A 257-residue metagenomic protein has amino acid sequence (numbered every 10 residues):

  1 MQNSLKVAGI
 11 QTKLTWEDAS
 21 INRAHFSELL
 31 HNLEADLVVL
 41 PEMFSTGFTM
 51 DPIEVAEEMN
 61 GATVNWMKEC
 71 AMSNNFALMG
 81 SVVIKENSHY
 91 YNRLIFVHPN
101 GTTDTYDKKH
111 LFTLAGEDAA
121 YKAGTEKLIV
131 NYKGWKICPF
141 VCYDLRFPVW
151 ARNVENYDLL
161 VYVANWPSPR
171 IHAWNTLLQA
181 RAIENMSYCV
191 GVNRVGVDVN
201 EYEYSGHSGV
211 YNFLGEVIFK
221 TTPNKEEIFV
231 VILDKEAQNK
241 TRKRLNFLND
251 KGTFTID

Functional and structural regions predicted by a protein language model:
M1-A8, I129-C138, L159: Beta-strand-turn-beta hairpins that frame and shape the catalytic cleft of phosphate-ester-processing enzymes
I10, Y106, V130, V192 (+2 more regions): Hydrophobic residues at beta-strand termini and immediately following loops that shape nucleotide-binding pockets
T15, A19-S20, A24-P99, P167-S187: Cys-nucleophile CN-hydrolase/nitrilase-fold catalytic domain and related Cys-dependent amidase chemistry that acts on
V38-V39, W135-V141, V161-Y162, V190: Short hydrophobic-aromatic micro-motifs
T46, I95, Y106-F112, G209 (+1 more regions): Short beta->alpha transition motifs characteristic of CBS
G61-M79, R146-I228: CN hydrolase (nitrilase-like) catalytic-core segments centered on the catalytic cysteine and neighboring Lys/Glu
K85-E155, P169-T176, A237-L248: Active-site catalytic loop in hydrolytic enzyme cores
F96-H98, Y211-N212, V231: Short beta-strand-to-turn element immediately C-terminal to the catalytic PLP-Schiff-base lysine in fold type I
